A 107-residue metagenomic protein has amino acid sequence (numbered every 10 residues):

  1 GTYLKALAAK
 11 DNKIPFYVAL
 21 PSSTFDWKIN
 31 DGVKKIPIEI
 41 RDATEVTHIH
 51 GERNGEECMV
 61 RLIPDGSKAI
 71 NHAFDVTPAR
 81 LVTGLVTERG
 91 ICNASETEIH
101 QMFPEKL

Functional and structural regions predicted by a protein language model:
G1-L107: Conserved phosphate- and dinucleotide-binding cores of soluble alpha/beta proteins, encompassing both enzyme active
